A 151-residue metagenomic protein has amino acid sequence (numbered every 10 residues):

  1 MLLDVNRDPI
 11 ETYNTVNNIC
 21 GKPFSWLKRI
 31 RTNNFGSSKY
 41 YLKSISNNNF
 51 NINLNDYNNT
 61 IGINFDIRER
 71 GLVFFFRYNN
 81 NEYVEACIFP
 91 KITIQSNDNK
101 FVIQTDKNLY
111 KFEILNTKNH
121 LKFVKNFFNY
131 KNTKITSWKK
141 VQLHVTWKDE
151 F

Functional and structural regions predicted by a protein language model:
M1-I45, K91-F151: Acidic, Ser/Thr- and proline-rich intrinsically disordered linker/docking segments of eukaryotic scaffolds
Y40-T60: A low-complexity, Ser/Thr/Gly/Pro-enriched, surface-exposed linker/loop concept that marks segments flanking
K43, F50, I63, R70 (+1 more regions): A generic structural signal for ordered alpha-helices
F50-N51, N55, F75, K107-Y110: A near-ubiquitous, low-amplitude feature marking generic local secondary-structure context
Y57-N64, R68-Q95: Phosphoinositide-binding peripheral membrane targeting modules
